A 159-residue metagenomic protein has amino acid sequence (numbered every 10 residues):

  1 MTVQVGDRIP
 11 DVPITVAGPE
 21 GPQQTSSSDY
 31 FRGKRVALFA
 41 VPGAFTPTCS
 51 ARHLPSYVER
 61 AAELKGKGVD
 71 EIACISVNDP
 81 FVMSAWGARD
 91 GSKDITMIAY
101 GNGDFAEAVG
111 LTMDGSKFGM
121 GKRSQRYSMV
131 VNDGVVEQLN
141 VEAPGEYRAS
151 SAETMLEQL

Functional and structural regions predicted by a protein language model:
M1-L159: Chalcogenol-based redox active-site neighborhoods
